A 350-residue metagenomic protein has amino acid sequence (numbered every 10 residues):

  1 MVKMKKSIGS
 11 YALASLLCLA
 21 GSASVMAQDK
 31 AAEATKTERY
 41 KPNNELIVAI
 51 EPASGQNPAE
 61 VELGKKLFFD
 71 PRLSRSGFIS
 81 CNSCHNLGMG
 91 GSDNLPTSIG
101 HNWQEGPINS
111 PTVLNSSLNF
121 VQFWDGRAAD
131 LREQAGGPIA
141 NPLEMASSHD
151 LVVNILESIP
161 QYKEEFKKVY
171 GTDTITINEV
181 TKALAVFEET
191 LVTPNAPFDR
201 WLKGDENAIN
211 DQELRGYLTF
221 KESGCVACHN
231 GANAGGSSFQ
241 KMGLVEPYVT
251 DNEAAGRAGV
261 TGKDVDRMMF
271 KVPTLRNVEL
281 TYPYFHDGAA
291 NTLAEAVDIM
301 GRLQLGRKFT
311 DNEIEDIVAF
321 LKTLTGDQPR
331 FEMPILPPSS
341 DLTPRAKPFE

Functional and structural regions predicted by a protein language model:
V2-G9, V25-E350: Periplasmic c-type cytochrome electron-transfer domains
A12-G21: Bacterial N-terminal signal peptides
